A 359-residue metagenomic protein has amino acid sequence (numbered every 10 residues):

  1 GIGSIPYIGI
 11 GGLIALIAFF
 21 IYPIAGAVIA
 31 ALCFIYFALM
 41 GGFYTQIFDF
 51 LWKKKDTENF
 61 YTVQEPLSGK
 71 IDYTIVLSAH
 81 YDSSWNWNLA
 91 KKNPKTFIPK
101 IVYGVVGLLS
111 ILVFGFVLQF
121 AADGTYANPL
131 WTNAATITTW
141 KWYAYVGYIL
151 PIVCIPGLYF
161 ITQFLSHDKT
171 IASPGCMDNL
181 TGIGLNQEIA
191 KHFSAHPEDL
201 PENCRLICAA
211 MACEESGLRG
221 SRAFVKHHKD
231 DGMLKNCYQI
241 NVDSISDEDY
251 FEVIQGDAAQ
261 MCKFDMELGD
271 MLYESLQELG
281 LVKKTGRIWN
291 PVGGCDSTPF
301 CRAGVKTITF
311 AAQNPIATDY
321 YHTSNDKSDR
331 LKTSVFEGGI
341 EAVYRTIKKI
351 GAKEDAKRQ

Functional and structural regions predicted by a protein language model:
G1-G12, Y22-V28, F43-Q46: Protein/peptide-recognition domains central to ubiquitin and immune signaling
G1-I14, N86-G107: Cytosolic-side membrane-insertion boundary helix
I10-G26, I111-T132: Juxtamembrane "helix exit" motif at the C-terminal ends of alpha-helical transmembrane segments in multi-pass membrane
G26-Y61, K70, S83-N88, Q119-V153 (+4 more regions): Acidic/histidine-rich catalytic neighborhood of metal-dependent amide-processing enzymes
P66-I75: Proline/glycine-enriched tight loop/beta-turn segments at coil->beta junctions that connect or precede beta-strands
I75-L77, A209, Y238-I240, K306-F310: Hydrophobic/aromatic beta-strand patches that form the interior of the parallel beta-sheet core in alpha/beta enzyme
H80: Histidine-centered divalent metal-coordination motifs
D247-Q359: Active-site-adjacent substrate-binding region of metalloamidase/peptidase-like peptide-processing proteins
